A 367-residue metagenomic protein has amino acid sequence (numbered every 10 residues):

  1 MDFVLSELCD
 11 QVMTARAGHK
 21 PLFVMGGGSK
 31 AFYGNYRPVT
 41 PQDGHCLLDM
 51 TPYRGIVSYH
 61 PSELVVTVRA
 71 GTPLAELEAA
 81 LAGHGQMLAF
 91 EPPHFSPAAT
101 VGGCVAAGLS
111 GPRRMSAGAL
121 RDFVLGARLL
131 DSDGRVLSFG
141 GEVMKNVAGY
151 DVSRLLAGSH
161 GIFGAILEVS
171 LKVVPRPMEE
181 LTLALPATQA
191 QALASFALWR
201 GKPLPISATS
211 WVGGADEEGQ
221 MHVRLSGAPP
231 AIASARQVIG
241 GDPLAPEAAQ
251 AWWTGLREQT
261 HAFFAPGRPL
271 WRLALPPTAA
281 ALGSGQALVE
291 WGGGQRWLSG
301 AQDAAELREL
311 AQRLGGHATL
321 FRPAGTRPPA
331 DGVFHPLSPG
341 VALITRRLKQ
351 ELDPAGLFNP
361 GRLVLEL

Functional and structural regions predicted by a protein language model:
M1-V24, M50-S96, L109-E142, P177-L185: N-terminal glycine-rich flavin-associated loop
F3, N35, V39-D43, S96 (+1 more regions): Conserved glycine-rich FAD pyrophosphate-binding loop
V24-K30: Glycine-rich beta-strand-to-loop/alpha-helix junction loops that act as flexible
S29, P61, G214-E218, V289-Q295: Short Gly/Ser/Thr- and Asp/Glu-enriched loop/turn motifs at secondary-structure junctions
Y33-R54, A80-A82: Glycine-rich loop at the start of a catalytic domain that most often binds anionic cofactors/ligands
A75-L77, A190-A194, P229-Q237, T278-S284 (+1 more regions): Short, conserved charged micro-motifs
A106, L125-G267: C-terminal substrate-binding/cap subdomain adjacent to the FAD-binding core in PCMH-type and related FAD-linked
